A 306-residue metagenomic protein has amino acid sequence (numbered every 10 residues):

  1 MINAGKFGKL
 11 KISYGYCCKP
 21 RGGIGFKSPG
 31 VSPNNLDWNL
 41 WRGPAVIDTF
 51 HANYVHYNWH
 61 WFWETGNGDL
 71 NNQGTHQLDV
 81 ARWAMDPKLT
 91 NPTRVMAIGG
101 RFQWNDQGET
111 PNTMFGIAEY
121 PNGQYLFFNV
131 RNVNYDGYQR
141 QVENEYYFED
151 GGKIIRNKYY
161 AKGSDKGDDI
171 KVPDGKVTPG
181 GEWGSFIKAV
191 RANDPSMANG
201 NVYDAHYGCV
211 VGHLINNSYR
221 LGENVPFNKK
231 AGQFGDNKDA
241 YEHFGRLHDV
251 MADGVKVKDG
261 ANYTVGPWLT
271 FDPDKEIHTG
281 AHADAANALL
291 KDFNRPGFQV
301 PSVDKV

Functional and structural regions predicted by a protein language model:
M1-A4: Active-site Tyr-X1-5-Lys
K6-G68, N72-V306: Contiguous beta-strand/loop segments that form the cofactor/metal-binding neighborhood of enzyme cores
